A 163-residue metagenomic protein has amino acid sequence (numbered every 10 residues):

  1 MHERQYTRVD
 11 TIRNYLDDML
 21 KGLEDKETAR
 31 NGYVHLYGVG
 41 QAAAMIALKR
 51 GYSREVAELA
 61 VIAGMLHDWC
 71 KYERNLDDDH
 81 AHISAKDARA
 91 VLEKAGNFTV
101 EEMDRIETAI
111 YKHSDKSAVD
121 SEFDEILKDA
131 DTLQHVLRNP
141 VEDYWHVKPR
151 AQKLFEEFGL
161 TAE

Functional and structural regions predicted by a protein language model:
M1-R8, E24-S53, L66, N97 (+1 more regions): Divalent metal-dependent phosphate-bond-processing catalytic cores, especially two-metal-ion Mg2+/Mn2+ enzymes that act
Y15-K26: Generic N-terminal amphipathic, Lys/Arg-enriched alpha-helix
G38-I46, D79-A95: An active-site-proximal "capping" alpha-helix that borders the catalytic cofactor pocket
E55-V56, E102: Membrane-helix interface segments
V56-N75, H80, S84, E107-S114: His-Asp-centered metal-binding catalytic motifs of divalent-metal-dependent phosphohydrolases/nucleases
L92-A95, V100, E107-A109: Mid-chain, well-packed structural core segment of small domains
